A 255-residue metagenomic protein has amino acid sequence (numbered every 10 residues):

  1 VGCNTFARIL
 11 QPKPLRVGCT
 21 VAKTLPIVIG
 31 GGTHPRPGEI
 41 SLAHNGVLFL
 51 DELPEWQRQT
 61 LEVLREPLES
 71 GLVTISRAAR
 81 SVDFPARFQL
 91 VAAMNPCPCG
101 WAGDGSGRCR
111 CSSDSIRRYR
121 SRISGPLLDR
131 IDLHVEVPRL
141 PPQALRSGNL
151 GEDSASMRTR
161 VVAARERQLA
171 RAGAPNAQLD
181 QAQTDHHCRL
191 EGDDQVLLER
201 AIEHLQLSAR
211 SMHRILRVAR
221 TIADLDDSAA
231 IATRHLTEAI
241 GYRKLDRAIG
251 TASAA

Functional and structural regions predicted by a protein language model:
V1-T24, S81-V82: AAA+/P-loop NTPase substrate/partner-engagement loops
T20-A22, I40-L42, V82-F84, L127: Solvent-exposed alpha-helices and their adjacent loops that cap or buttress functional pockets in soluble metabolic
A22-L25, N45, L61, L128: ATP/adenylate-binding site constellation spanning eukaryotic-like Ser/Thr protein kinases, ABC-transporter
L25-I27, R110-C111: Short, flexible loop segments at the rims of nucleotide/cofactor-binding pockets, characterized by
P26-L48, R80-S81: Conserved alpha-helical scaffold flanking the Walker A/P-loop in AAA+ ATPase domains
H34-P35, R58-A254: Basic, amphipathic alpha-helical bundle interface domains used for macromolecular binding and assembly
S41, E55-W56: Extended, folded domain segments that form the structural surfaces/walls around functional sites
N45, D51-L53, V63: Walker B catalytic acidic pair
